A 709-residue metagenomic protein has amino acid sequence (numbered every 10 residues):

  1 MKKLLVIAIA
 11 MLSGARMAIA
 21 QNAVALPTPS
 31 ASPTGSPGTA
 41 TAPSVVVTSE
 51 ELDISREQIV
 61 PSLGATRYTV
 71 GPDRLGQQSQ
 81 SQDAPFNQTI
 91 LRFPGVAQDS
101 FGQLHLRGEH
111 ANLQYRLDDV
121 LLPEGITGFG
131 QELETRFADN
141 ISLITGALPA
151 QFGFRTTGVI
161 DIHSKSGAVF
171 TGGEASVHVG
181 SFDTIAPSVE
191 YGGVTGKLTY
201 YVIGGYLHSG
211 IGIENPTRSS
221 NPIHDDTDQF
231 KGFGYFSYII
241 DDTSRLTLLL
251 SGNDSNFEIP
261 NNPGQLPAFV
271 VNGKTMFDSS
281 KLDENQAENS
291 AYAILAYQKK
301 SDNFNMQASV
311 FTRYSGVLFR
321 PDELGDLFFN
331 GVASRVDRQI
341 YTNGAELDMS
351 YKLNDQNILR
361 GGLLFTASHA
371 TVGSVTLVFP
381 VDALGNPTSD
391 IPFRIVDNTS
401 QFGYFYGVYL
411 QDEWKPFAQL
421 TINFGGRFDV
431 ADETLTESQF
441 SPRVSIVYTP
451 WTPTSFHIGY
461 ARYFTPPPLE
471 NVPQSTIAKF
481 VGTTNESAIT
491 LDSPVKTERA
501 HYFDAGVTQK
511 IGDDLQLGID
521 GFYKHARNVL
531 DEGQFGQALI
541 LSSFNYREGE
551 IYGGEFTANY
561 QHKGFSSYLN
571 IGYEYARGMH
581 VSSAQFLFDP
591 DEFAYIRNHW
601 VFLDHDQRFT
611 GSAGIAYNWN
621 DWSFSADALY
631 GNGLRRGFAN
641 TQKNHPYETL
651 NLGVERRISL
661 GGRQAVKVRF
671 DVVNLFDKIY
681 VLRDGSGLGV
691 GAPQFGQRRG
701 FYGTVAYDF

Functional and structural regions predicted by a protein language model:
I7, A20, G192, S237-D241 (+2 more regions): Conserved C-terminal beta-signal and adjacent last beta-strands/turns of outer-membrane beta-barrel proteins
N22-Q78, A111, K300: Short, acidic, small-residue-rich periplasmic hinge/interaction motif at the N-terminus of Gram-negative outer-membrane
V120-G146, G234: Short acidic/polar hinge/loop motifs at secondary-structure boundaries that mediate gating or recognition
F129, D139-L148, V159-V194, G204 (+2 more regions): Short strand-turn segments of transmembrane beta-barrel domains in outer membranes, especially the first one or two
V179-H208, S219-P260, N285-N305, K352-L359 (+1 more regions): Transmembrane beta-barrel wall of Gram-negative outer-membrane proteins
N256-F269, T434, P453-Y502, G521-F544 (+4 more regions): Surface-exposed extracellular loop regions of Gram-negative outer-membrane beta-barrel proteins, predominantly
S301-P321, T449, S493-N545, G549-Y552 (+4 more regions): Membrane-embedded beta-barrel scaffold of Gram-negative outer-membrane proteins
K415-F417, G521-H525, F544-R636, A706: Gram-negative outer-membrane beta-barrel transporters
